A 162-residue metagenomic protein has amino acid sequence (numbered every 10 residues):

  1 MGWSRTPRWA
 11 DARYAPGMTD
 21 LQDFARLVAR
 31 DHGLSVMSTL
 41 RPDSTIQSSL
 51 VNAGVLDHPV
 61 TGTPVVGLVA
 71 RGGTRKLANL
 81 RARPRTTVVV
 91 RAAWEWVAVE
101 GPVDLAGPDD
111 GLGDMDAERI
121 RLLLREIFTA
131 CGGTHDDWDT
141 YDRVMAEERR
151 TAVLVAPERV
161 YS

Functional and structural regions predicted by a protein language model:
G2-T19, E95-S162: Charged, gly/pro-rich active-site loop segments
W9-V36: Short, basic/aromatic recognition patches
L21-Q22, G73-T74, W138: Structural motif corresponding to alpha-helix initiation and N-cap regions
R26-R30, A78-A82, A146: Alpha-helix boundary recognition
L27, D43, R91-A93, M145: Generic marker of residues within folded, mature protein domains
H32-G72, A78-L80, T86-V90, A98-P102: Short beta-strand segments
R71-G73, P157-E158: Secondary-structure transition/turn motif
T74-L77, R83, A117, R121-L124: Generic internal hydrophobic packing segments that stabilize the cores of diverse globular domains
